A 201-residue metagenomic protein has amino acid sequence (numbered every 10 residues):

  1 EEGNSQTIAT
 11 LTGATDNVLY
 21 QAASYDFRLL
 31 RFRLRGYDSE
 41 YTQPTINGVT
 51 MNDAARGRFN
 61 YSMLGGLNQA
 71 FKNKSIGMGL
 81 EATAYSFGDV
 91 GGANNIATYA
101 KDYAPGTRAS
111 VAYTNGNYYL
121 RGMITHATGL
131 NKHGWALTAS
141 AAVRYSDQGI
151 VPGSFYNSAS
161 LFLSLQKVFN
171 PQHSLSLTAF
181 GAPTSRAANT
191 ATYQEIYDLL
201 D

Functional and structural regions predicted by a protein language model:
E2-G3: Low-complexity, highly charged intrinsically disordered N-terminal segments that act as targeting/localization
A9-T50, G79: Extracytoplasmic beta-strand/coil segments of soluble accessory domains associated with Gram-negative outer-membrane
Y20-A22, V49-L80, N94-Y99, Y103: Short acidic/polar hinge/loop motifs at secondary-structure boundaries that mediate gating or recognition
L29, S39-Y41, Q69-F71, D89-G91 (+1 more regions): Extracytoplasmic
R33-R35, Q43-T45, S75, A93-A97 (+1 more regions): Soluble periplasmic/extracytoplasmic beta-strand elements of cell-envelope proteins
Y37, G66, A97-K101, G129-N131 (+1 more regions): Structural signature of outer-membrane beta-barrel channels/translocons
R108-S146, I150-N189: Transmembrane beta-barrel wall of Gram-negative outer-membrane proteins
N189-D201: Solvent-exposed loop segments that connect transmembrane elements
